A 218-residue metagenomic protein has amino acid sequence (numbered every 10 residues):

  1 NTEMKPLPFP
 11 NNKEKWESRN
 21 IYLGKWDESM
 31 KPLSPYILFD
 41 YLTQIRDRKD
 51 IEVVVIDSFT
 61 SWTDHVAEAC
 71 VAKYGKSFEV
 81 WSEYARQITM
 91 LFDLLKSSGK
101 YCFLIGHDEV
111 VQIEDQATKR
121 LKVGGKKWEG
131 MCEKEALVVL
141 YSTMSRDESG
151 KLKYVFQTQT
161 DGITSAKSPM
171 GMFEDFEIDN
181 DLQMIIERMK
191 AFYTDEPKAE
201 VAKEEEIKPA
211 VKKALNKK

Functional and structural regions predicted by a protein language model:
N1-V55, T60-S61: Conserved P-loop
W16-E28, K76-F78, G124-W128, T164-S165 (+1 more regions): Short, surface-exposed linear patches
L42-R46, F92-K96, A136: Hydrophobic, Leu/Ile/Phe/Ala-enriched alpha-helical segments that form helix-helix packing faces
V53-M131: P-loop NTPase motor core
Y101-D179: Phosphate-binding/switch region of NTP-binding enzymes
E148-K218: C-terminal regions of RecA-like/P-loop NTPase motor modules
